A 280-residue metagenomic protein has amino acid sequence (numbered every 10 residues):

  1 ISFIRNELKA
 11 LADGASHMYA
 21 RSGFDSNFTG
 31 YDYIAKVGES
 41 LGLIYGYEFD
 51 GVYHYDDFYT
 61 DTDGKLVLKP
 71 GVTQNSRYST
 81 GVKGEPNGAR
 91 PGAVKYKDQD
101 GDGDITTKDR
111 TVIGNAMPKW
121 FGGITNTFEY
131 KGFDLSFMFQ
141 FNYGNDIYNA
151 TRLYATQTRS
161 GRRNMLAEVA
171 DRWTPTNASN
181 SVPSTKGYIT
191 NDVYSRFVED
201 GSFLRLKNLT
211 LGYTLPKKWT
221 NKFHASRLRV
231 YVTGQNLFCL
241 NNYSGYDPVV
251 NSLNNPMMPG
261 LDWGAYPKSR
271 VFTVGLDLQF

Functional and structural regions predicted by a protein language model:
I1, F137, V230-V232, L276: Membrane-embedded beta-strand positions of outer-membrane beta-barrel proteins
I1-E7, Y130-G132, F141-N145, N208 (+3 more regions): Transmembrane beta-strands of outer-membrane beta-barrel pores
I1-V112, Q235: Conserved small-residue
R5-A12, F58, G144-A150, S160-G161 (+2 more regions): Outer-membrane beta-barrel proteins
Y19-Y53, A167-E168, T176-S179, V193 (+1 more regions): C-terminal beta-signal and terminal closure region of outer-membrane beta-barrel proteins
L68, Q74-T80, G84-P91, N142-R229 (+2 more regions): Extracytoplasmic gating/loop element in the C-terminal half of outer-membrane beta-barrel translocons and assembly
W120, K131-F133, S202, H224-L228 (+1 more regions): Outer-envelope beta-barrel architecture signal
G123-T125, N208-G212, T273-G275: Membrane-embedded beta-strand positions in outer-membrane beta-barrel channels/transporters
